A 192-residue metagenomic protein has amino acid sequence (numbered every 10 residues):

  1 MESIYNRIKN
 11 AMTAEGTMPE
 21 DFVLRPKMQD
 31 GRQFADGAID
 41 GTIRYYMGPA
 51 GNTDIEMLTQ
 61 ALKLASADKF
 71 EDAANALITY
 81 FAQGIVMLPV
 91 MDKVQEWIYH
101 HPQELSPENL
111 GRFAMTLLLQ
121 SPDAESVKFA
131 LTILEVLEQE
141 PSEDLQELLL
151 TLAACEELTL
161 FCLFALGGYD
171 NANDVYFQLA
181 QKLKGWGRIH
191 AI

Functional and structural regions predicted by a protein language model:
M1-E140, D144, L152-C155, T159 (+1 more regions): Extended repeat-based scaffolds of very large eukaryotic assembly and lipid-transport proteins
F129, L148, F161-F164, H190: Alpha-solenoid helical repeat scaffolds
E140-L149, N171-R188: HEAT/HEAT-like alpha-solenoid repeats
C155-T159, L163-A165, Q181-G185: Aromatic-lined, polymer-binding surfaces characteristic of secreted/periplasmic polysaccharide-degrading enzymes
